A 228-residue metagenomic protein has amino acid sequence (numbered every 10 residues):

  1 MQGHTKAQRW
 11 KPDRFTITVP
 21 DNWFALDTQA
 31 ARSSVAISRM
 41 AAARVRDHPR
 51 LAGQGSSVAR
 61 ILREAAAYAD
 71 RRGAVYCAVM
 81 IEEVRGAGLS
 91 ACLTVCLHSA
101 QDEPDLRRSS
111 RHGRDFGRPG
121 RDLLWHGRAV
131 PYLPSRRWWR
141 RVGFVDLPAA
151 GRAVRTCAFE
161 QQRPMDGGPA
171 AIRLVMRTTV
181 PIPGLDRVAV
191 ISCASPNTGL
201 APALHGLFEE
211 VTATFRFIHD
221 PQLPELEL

Functional and structural regions predicted by a protein language model:
M1-L228: N-terminal targeting sequences that direct proteins away from the cytosol to non-cytosolic compartments
